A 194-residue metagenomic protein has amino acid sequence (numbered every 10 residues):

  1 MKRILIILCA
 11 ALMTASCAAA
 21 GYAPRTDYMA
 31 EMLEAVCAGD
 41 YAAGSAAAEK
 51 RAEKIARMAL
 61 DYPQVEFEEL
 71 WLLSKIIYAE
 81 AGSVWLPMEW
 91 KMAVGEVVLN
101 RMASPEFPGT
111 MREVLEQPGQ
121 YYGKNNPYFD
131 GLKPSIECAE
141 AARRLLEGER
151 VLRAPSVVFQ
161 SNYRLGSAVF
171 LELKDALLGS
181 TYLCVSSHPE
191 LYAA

Functional and structural regions predicted by a protein language model:
M1-A47, I55-L60, E80: Gram-positive cell-envelope targeting signals
C37, G44-A194: Bacterial extracytoplasmic/cell-wall-associated proteins, especially those involved in peptidoglycan
